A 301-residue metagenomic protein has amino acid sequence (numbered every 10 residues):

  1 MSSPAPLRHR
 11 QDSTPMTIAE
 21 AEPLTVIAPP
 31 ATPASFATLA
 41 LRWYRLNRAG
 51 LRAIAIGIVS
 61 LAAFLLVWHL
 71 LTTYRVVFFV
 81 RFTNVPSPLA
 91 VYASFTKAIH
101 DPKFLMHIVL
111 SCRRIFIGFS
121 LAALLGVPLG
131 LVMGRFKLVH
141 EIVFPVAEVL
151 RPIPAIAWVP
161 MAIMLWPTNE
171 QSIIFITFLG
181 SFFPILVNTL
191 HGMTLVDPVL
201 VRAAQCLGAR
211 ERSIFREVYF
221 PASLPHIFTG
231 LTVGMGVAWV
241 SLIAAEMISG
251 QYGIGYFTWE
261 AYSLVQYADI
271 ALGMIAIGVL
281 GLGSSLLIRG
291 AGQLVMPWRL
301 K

Functional and structural regions predicted by a protein language model:
M1-A53, A90-K97: Membrane-topology segments of multi-pass transport proteins
L39-N47, Y74-S120: Periplasmic/extracellular loop-to-transmembrane helix junction in inner-membrane transport proteins
A40-T72: N-terminal signal-anchor/first transmembrane alpha helix
I117-A147: Transmembrane-helix boundary motif in ABC transporter permease subunits
K137, A271-K301: C-terminal transmembrane helix and the adjacent membrane-cytosol boundary/short C-terminal tail of inner/organellar
P145, I185-G230, I254, T258: Short cytoplasmic-facing helical segments at TM-TM junctions of multi-pass membrane proteins
E148-P184, H191-G192: Generic hydrophobic transmembrane alpha-helix motif, especially the helices
F175, L179, E211-A245, L272 (+2 more regions): Transmembrane alpha-helices
